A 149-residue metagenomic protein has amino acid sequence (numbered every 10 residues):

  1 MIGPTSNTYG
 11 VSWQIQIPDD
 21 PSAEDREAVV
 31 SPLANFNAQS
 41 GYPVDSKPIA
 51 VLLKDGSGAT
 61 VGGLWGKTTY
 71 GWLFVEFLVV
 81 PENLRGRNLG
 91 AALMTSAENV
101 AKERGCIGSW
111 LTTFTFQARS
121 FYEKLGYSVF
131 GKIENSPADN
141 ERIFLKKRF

Functional and structural regions predicted by a protein language model:
M1-P21: Conserved N-terminal entry element of GNAT/NAT acetyltransferase domains
V29, Y122, Y127: Conserved active-site tyrosine of GNAT-family acetyltransferases
V44, D55-G56, L64-L73, L78: A conserved beta-strand-loop-helix scaffold within acyl/acetyltransferase catalytic domains
K47-L64, A92: Conserved beta-hairpin
T68-E76, R85, P137-R142: A conserved beta-turn-beta hairpin within the catalytic core of GNAT-like acetyltransferases that forms part
G86-N99, K124: Conserved acetyl-CoA-binding loop-helix of GNAT-fold acetyltransferases
A101-F114: Conserved GNAT acetyl-CoA-binding A-motif
W110-T112, S128-F144: Conserved catalytic-core motifs of GNAT/GCN5-like acyltransferases
